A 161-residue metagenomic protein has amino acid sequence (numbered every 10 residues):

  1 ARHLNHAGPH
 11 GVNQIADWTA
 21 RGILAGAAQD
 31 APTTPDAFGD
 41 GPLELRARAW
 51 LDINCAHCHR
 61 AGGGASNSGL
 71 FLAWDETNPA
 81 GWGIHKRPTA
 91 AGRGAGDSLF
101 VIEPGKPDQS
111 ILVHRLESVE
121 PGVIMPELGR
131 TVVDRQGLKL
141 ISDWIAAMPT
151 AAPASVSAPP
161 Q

Functional and structural regions predicted by a protein language model:
A1-H6: Acidic/His-rich structured neighborhood in mature extracellular/periplasmic domains
G8-R48, H57-G63, F71-P153: Electron-transfer interface patches adjacent to heme c in soluble/periplasmic c-type cytochromes and di-/multiheme
S68: Short, well-structured active-site flanking segments
A154-Q161: Compositionally biased, proline/threonine/alanine/serine-rich low-complexity intrinsically disordered stretches
